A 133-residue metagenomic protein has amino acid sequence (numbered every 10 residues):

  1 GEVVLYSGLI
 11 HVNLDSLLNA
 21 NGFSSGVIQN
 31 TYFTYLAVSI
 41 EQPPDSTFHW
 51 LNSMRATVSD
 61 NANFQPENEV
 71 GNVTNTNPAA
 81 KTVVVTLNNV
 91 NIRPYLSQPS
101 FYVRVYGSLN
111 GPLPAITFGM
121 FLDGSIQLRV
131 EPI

Functional and structural regions predicted by a protein language model:
G1-A37: A short beta-strand-loop element at or near the start of a globular domain
G1-E2, S7, N72-L87: Extracellular carbohydrate recognition and processing domains and analogous Trp-centered ligand-binding platforms
G26, T31-Y35, H49-S53, N68 (+1 more regions): Extended beta-sheet lipid-handling architectures
S39-W50, G111-P114: Extended, low-complexity, turn-rich repeat/linker tracts enriched in Gly/Pro/Ser/Thr and Asp/Glu that occur
D45-N63: Short, surface-exposed beta-strand/strand-loop-strand elements in extracellular ectodomains
A62-N72: Surface-exposed loop/edge segments in extracytoplasmic proteins
P78-F121: Cysteine-clustered segments with highest specificity for TGF-beta superfamily mature ligands
D123-I133: Short, low-complexity, Pro/Ser/Thr/Gly-rich segments in the mature regions of secreted, periplasmic
